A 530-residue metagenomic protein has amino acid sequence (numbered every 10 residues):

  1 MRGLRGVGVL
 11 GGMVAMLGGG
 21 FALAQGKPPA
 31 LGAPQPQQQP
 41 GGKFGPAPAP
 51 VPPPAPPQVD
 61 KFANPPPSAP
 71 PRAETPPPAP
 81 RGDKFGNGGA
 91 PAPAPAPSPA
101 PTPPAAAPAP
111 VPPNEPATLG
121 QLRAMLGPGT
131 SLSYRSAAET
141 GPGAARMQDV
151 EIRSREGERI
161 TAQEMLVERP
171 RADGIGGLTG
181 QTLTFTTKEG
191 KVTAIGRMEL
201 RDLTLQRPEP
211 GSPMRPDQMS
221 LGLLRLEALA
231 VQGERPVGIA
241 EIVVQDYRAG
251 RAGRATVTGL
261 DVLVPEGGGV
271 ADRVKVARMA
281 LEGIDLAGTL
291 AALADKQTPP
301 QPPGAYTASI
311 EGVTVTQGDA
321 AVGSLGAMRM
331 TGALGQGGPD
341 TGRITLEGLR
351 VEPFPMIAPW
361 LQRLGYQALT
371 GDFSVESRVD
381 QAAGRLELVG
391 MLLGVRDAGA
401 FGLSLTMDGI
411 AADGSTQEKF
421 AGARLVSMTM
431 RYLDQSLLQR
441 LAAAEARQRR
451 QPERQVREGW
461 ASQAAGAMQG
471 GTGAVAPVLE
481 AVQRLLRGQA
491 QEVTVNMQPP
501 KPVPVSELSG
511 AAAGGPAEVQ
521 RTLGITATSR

Functional and structural regions predicted by a protein language model:
M1-L10: Bacterial N-terminal signal peptides that target proteins for export
G19-F21: N-terminal signal peptide c-region/cleavage motif recognized by signal peptidases
L23-Q25: Boundary of Sec targeting at the N-terminus
P28, P56, K61-F62, P66-R72 (+1 more regions): Glycine-rich, small/hydroxylated-residue low-complexity segments
Q35-V59, A63-P71: N-terminal intrinsically disordered, low-complexity tails
